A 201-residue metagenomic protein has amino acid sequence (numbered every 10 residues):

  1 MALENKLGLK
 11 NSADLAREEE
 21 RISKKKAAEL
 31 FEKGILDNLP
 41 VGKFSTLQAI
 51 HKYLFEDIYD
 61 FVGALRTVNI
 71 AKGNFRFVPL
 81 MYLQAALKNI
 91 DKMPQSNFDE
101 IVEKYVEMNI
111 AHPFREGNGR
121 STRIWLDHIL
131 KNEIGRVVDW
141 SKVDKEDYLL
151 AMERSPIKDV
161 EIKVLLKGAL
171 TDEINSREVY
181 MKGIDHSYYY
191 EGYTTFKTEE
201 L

Functional and structural regions predicted by a protein language model:
M1-L201: FIC/Doc superfamily catalytic core
